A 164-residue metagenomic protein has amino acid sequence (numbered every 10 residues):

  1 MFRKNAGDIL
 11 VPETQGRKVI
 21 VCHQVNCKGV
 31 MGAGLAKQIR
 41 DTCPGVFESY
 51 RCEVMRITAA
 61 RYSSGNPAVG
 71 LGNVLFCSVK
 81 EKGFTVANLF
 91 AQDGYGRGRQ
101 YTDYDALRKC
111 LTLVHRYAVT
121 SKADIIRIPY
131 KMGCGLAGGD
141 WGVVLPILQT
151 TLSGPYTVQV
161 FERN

Functional and structural regions predicted by a protein language model:
M1-N164: Macrodomain-like recognition of ADP-ribose-binding/processing modules
